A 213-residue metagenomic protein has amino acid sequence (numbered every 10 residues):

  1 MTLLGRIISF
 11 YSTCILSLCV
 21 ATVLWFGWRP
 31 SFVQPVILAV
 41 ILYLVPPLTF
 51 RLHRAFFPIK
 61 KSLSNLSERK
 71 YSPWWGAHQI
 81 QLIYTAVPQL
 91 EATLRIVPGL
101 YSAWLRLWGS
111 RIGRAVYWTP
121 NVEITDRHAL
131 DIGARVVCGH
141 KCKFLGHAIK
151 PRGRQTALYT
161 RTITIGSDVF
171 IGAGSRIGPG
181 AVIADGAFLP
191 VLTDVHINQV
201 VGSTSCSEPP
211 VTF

Functional and structural regions predicted by a protein language model:
M1-W108: Terminal amphipathic alpha-helical/low-complexity segments used for targeting or macromolecular assembly
S17-A21, V116-W118, I171: Hydrophobic, membrane-inserted alpha-helices
L52, T119-N121, G172: Generic structural signal for bulky hydrophobic/aromatic residues embedded in well-ordered secondary structure
K60-L66, G109, G113, G139 (+2 more regions): Glycine-centered flexibility motif
T85-V87, Y117-W118, K150-P151: A short, structure-level motif marking secondary-structure boundaries and short turns
V97-A129, G133-A134: Short linear elements at protein peripheries
C138-F213: Glycine-rich hexapeptide-repeat left-handed beta-helix
